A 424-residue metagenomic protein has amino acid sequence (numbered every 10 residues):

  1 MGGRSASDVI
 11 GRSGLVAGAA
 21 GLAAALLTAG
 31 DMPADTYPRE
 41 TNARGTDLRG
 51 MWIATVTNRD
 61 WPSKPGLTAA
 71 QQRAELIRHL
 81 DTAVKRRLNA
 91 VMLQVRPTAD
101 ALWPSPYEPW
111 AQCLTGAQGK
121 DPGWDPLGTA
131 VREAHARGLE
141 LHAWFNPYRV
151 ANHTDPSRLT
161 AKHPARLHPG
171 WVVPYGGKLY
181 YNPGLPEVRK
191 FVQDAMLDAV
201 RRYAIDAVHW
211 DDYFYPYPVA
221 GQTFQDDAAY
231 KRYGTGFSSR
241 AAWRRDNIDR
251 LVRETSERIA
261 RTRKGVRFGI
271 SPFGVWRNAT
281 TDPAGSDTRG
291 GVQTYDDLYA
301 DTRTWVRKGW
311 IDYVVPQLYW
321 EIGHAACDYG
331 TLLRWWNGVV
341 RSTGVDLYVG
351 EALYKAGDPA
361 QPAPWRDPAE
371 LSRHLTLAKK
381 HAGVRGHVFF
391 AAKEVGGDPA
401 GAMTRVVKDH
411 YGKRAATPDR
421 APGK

Functional and structural regions predicted by a protein language model:
M1-G2, A6-G18: N-terminal export leaders
G45-G50, L88-A99, D125-V173, H209-D212 (+1 more regions): Glycine-rich, aromatic-flanked loop segments that form ligand/cofactor-binding clefts across common enzyme folds
T46, A54, N58-A74, H142-A143 (+2 more regions): Active-site-adjacent "subsite" loops/lids of carbohydrate-active enzymes
T57-A70, E108-W124, Y175-K190, T235-D249 (+3 more regions): The substrate-binding groove and active-site-proximal loops of carbohydrate-active enzymes, especially glycoside
A74-D100, R202-A207, T304, W310-I311: Catalytic domains of carbohydrate-active enzymes, especially glycoside hydrolases
R86-P122: Aromatic-lined carbohydrate-binding/catalytic grooves of carbohydrate-active enzymes
R96, R137, A165-W310, Y319-W320: Polysaccharide-binding and catalytic clefts of secreted carbohydrate-active enzymes
Y299-A325, W336-G423: Substrate-binding cleft of secreted/luminal carbohydrate-active enzymes
